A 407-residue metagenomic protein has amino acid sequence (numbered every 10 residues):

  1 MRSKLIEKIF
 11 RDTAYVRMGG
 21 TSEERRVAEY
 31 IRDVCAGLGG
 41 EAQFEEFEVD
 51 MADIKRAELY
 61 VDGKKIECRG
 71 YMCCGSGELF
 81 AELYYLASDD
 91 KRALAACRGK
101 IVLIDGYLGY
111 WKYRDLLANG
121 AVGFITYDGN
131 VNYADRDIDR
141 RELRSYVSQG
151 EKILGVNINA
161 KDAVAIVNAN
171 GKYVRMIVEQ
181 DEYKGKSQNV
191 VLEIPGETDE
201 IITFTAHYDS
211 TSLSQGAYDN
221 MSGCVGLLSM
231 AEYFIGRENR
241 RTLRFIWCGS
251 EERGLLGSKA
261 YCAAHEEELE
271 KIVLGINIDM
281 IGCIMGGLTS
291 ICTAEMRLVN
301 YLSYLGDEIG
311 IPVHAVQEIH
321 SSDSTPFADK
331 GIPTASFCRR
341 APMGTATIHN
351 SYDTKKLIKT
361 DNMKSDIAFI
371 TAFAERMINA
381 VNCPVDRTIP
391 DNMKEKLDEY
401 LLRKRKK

Functional and structural regions predicted by a protein language model:
M1-E23, L38, N132-S145, D209 (+2 more regions): N-terminal capping segment at the start of a domain
S3, E7-R98: Noncatalytic luminal/extracellular "stalk/propeptide" segments of secretory-pathway proteins
A14-S22, L103-Y107, E151-I153, V178-E179 (+4 more regions): Second-shell loop/turn segments in exported
C35-A36, G106-Y107, L117, E200-L255 (+1 more regions): Alpha-helical metal-binding/catalytic segments enriched in His/Glu/Asp
K64-E67, Y71-Y85, D89-K91, D139-A217 (+2 more regions): Soluble metallo-hydrolase cores and metallopeptidase-like ectodomains found primarily in the secretory/periplasmic
Y107-L108, N130-V131, Q180, Y208-S210 (+3 more regions): Acidic, glycine-rich active-site loops and adjacent beta-strand->loop/helix elements that engage anionic groups
D199, C248-T347: Metal-dependent peptidase/peptidase-like ectodomains
E232, G344-K407: His/Asp/Glu-rich mid-to-C-terminal helical/loop segments that flank catalytic regions of hydrolases
